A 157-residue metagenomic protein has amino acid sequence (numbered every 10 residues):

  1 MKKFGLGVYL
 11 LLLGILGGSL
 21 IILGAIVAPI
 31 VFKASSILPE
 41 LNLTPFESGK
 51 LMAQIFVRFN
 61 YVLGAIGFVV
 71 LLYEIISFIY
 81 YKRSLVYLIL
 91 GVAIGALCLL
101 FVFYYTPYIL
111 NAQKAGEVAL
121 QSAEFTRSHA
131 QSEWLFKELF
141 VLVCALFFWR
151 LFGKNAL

Functional and structural regions predicted by a protein language model:
M1-G17, K82-A93, A145-F152: Alpha-helical transmembrane segments and their helix-start/interface "positive-inside/aromatic belt" motifs in integral
K2-A65, S122: Interfacial loop at the N-terminal end of multi-pass membrane proteins
L12-I15, L63-Y80, F140-L157: Transmembrane alpha-helical segments in integral membrane proteins
A28, F32-L38, I75-K82, N111 (+1 more regions): Transmembrane helix-loop junctions in multipass membrane proteins, especially transporters and channels
I55-F56, S122-F140: Individual transmembrane alpha-helices with interfacial aromatic-anchor signatures
F59-V62, F78-K82, L88-I89, Y104: C-terminal transmembrane bundle of multi-pass solute transporters/carriers
L88-K114: Hydrophobic alpha-helical transmembrane segments of integral membrane proteins
N111-R127: Acidic interhelical loop/turn segments
